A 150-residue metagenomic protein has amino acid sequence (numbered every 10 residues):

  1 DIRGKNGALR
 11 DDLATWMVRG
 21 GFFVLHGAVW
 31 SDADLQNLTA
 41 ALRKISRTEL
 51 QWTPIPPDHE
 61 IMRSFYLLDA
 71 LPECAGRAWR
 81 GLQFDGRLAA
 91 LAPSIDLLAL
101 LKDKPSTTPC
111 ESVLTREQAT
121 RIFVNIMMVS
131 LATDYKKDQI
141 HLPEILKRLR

Functional and structural regions predicted by a protein language model:
D1-N37, P93: Helical hinge/lid and interdomain linker segments adjacent to catalytic or ligand-binding clefts that mediate domain
A14, A90, E144-R150: Long alpha-helical segments found as membrane-embedded helices
A14, V18, F22, R43 (+2 more regions): Sec-exported extracytoplasmic/periplasmic mature domains
M17, M62, M127-M128: Detector for methionine-enriched segments
H26-V124, L149: An acidic, glycine-rich "communication" segment
L97-A99, A132-Y135: Short loop/turn segments at secondary-structure transitions that flank enzyme active sites
F123-T133: Oxidoreductase and adenylate-handling cofactor-binding alpha/beta cores
K136-L146: Short, flexible loop/turn segments with low-complexity composition
